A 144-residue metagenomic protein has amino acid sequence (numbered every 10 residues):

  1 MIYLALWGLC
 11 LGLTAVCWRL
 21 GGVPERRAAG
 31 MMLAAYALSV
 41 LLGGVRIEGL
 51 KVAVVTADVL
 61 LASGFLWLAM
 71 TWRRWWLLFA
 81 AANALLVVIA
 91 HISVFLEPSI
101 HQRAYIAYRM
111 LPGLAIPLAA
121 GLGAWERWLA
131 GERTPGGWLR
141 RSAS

Functional and structural regions predicted by a protein language model:
M1-G44: N-terminal signal-anchor transmembrane alpha-helix
M1-G8, E48-V59, A107-G113: Structural signature of hydrophobic alpha-helical transmembrane segments
W7-L13, L60-M70, L114-E126: Hydrophobic cores of alpha-helical transmembrane segments in multi-pass inner/ER membrane proteins, independent
V16-A29, M70-R74, L129-P135: Membrane-interface helix-boundary motifs at transmembrane edges
A29-G43, V52-L66, A82: Core segments of alpha-helical transmembrane spans in multipass integral membrane proteins
G43-V52, T71-R74, S99-A104: Membrane-interface helix caps and helix-loop-helix hairpins in membrane proteins
L60-G64, A80-F95: Hydrophobic alpha-helical membrane segments
V88-S144: C-terminal membrane-adjacent module
